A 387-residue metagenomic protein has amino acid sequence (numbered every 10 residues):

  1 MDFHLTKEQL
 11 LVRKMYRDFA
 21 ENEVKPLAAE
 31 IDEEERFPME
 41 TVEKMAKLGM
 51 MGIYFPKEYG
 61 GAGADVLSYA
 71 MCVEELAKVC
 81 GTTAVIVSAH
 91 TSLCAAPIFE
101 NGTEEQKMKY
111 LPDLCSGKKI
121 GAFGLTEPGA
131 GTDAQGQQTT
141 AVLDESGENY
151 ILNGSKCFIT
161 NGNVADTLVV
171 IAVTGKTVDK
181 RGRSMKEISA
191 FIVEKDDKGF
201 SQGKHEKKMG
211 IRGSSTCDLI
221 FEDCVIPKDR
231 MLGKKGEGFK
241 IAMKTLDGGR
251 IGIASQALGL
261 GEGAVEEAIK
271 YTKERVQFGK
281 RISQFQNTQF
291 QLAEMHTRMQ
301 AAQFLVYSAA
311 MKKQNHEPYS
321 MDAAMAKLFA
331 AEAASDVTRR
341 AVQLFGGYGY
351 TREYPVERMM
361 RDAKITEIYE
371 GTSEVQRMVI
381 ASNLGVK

Functional and structural regions predicted by a protein language model:
M1-A89, N101-Q106, C115-K118, G131-A134 (+5 more regions): Alpha-helical interface subdomain recognition
G49, V73-A77, A172-V173, V193-K198 (+1 more regions): Short Ser/Thr-interspersed hydrophobic loop/turn segments at strand-loop and sheet-helix junctions that line or gate
H90-I98: Well-ordered alpha-helical segments within folded domains of soluble proteins
G117-L125, I171: A short, Trp-centered hydrophobic/proline-enriched beta-strand micro-motif
G129-T132, F158-N161, R181-R183, K208-S215: Short Gly/Pro-enriched turn/cap motifs at secondary-structure boundaries
G136-Q138, D196-V225: Flexible, small-/acidic-enriched active-site or ligand-binding loops
E148-Q202: A short core secondary-structure module
